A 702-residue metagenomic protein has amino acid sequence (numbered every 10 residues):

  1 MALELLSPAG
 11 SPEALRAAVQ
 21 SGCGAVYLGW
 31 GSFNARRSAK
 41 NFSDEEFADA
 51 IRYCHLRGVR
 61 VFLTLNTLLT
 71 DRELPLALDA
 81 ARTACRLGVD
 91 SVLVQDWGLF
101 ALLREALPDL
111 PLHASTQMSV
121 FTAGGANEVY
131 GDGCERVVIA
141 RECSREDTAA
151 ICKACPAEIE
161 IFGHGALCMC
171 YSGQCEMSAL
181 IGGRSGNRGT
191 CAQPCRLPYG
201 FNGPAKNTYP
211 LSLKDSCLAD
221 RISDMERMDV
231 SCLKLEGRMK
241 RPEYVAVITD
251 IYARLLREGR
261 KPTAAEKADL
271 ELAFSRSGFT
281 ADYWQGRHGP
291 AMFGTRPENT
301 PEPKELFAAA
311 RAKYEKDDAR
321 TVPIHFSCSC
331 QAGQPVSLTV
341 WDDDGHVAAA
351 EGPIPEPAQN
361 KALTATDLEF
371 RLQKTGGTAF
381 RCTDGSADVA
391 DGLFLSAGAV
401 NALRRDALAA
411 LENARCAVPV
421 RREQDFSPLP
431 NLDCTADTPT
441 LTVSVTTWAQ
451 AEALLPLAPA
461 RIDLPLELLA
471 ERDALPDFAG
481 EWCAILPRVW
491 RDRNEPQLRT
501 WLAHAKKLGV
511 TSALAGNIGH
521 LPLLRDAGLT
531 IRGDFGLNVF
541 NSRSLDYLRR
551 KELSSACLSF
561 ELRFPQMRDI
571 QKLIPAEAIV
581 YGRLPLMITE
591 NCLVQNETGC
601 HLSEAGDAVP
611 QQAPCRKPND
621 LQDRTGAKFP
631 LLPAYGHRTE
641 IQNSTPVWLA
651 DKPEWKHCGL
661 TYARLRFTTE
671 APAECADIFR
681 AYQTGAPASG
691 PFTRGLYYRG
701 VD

Functional and structural regions predicted by a protein language model:
M1-S21, A25-R36, A50-I51, R57-T67 (+6 more regions): Surface-exposed amphipathic alpha-helical tracts and adjacent flexible/coil segments at the periphery of soluble enzymes
A39: A short acidic, glycine-rich active-site loop that binds or catalyzes chemistry on phosphate/adenosine moieties
F42-F47: Glycine-rich, highly charged phosphate/nucleotide-binding loops
D90-S91, L99, P108-L112, V120-G124: N-terminal glycine-rich cofactor-binding segment that shapes the pocket for flavin-like pterin cofactors
